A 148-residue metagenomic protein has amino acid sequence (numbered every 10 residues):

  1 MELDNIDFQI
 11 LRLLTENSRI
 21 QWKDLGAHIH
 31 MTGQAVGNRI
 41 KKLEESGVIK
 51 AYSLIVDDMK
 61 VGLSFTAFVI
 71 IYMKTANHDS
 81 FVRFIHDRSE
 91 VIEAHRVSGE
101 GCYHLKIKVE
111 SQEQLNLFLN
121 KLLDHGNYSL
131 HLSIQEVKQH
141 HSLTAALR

Functional and structural regions predicted by a protein language model:
M1-R148: A compositional/biophysical signature of low hydrophobicity enriched in polar/charged and small residues
